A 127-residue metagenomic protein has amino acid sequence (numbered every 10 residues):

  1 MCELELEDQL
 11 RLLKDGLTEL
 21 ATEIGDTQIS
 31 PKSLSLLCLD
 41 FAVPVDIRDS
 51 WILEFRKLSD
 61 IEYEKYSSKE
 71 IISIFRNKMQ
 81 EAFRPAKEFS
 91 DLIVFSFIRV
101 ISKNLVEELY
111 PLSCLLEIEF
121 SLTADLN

Functional and structural regions predicted by a protein language model:
M1-L34: Long, leucine- and charge-enriched amphipathic alpha-helices that form heptad-repeat coiled-coil/leucine-zipper-like
C2-E5, Q9-L12, L39-V43, I47 (+1 more regions): Non-transmembrane, amphipathic alpha-helical segments
E5, S67-I71, S90: Alpha-helix capping and helix-coil boundary motifs
I24-E81: Amphipathic alpha-helical interaction modules
R76-N127: Amphipathic alpha-helical binding modules
